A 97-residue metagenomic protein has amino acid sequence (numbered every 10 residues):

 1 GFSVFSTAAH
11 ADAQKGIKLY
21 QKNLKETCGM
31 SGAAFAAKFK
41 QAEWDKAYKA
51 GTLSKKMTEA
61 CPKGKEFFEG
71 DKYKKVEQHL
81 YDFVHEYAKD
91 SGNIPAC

Functional and structural regions predicted by a protein language model:
V4-A13: Sec/Tat signal peptide C-region and signal peptidase I cleavage site
D12-G29: Sequence/structural segment immediately N-terminal to covalent heme-attachment motifs in c-type and related
A13, I17, A37, Q41 (+1 more regions): Solvent-exposed, acidic/flexible segments
K15, S31-L53: K/E-rich alpha-helical interaction surfaces of small helical-bundle regulatory domains
N23-L24, G32, Y48-K55, V84-S91: Sec/Tat-exported extracytoplasmic proteins
T27-G29, A60-P62, A96: Sequence contexts marking disulfide-bonded cysteines in secreted/extracellular proteins
L53-H79: Short Fe-S-cluster ligation motifs
E69-A96: C-terminal capping alpha-helices of c-type cytochrome domains
